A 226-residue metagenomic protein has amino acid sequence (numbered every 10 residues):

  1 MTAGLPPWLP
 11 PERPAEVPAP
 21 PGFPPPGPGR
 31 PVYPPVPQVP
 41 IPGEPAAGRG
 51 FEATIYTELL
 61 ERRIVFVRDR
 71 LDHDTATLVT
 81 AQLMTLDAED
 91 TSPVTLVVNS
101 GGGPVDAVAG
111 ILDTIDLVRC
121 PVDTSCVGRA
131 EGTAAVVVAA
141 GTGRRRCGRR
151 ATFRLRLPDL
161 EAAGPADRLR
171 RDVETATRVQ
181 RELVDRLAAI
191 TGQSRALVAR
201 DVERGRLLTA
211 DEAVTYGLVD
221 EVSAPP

Functional and structural regions predicted by a protein language model:
M1-T133, A139-P226: N-terminal organellar transit peptides
